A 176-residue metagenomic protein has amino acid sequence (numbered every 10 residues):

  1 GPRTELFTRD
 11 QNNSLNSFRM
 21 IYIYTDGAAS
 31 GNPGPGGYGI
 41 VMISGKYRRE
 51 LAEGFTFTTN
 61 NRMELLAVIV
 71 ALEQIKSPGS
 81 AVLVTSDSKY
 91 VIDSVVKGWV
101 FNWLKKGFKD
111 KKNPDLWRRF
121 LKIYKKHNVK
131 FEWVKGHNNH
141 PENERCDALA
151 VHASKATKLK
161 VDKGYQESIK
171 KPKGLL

Functional and structural regions predicted by a protein language model:
G1-R19: N-terminal amphipathic/basic-hydrophobic helices that include classical n-h-c signal peptides and signal-anchor
F7-T8, N16, K122, K160 (+1 more regions): Compositionally biased amphipathic helical and low-complexity segments enriched in hydrophobic
N12-S17, M63, V100-W103: Intrinsic low-complexity, intrinsically disordered segments enriched in polar/basic residues
F18-R62, L66, E73-S80, A148 (+3 more regions): RNase H-like nuclease fold core
T25-P35, I69-R145, L149, S154 (+1 more regions): RNase H catalytic domain
I92-D93, K170-L176: Short, mixed-charge aromatic SLiMs
